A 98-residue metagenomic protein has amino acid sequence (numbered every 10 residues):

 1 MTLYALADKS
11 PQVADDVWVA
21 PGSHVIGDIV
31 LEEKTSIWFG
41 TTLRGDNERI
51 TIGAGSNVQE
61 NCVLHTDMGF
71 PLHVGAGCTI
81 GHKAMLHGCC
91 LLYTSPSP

Functional and structural regions predicted by a protein language model:
M1-D15: Extreme N-terminal tail/first-helix region
D15, A20-P21, I26-G27, E32-E33 (+9 more regions): Left-handed beta-helix
I50: A short, polar/charged loop-to-alpha-helix boundary motif
Y93-P98: Conserved small/polar residues in nucleotide/adenosyl-binding loops
